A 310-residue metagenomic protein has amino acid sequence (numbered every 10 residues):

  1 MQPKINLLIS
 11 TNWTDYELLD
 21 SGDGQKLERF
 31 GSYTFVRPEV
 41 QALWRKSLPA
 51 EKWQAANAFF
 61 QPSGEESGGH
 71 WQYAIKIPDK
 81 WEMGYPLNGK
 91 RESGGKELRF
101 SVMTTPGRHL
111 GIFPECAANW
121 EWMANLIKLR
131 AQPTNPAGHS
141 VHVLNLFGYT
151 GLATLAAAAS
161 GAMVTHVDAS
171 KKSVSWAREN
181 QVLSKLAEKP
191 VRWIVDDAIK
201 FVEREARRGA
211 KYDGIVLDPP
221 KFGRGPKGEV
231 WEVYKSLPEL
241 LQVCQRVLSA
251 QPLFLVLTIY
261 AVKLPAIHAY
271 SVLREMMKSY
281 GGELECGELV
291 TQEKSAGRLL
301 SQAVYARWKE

Functional and structural regions predicted by a protein language model:
T14-E28, F35-P114, E121: Non-catalytic substrate-recognition/targeting regions of SAM-dependent transferases
P114-P133: Conserved alpha-helix/loop element of class I SAM-dependent methyltransferases that forms part of the SAM/SAH-binding
H139-Y149: Conserved class I S-adenosyl-L-methionine
T150-A162: Conserved SAM-binding loop of SAM-dependent methyltransferases across substrates and taxa, primarily the Class I
M163-D168: Conserved SAM-binding motif I beta-strand of class I
S170-V216: S-adenosyl-L-methionine
K235-A250: A short glycine-rich, Lys/Arg-flanked "PGG" loop and its adjoining helix->strand segment in the class I
P252-E310: C-terminal catalytic and target-recognition region of SAM-dependent MTase-like enzymes, primarily methyltransferases
